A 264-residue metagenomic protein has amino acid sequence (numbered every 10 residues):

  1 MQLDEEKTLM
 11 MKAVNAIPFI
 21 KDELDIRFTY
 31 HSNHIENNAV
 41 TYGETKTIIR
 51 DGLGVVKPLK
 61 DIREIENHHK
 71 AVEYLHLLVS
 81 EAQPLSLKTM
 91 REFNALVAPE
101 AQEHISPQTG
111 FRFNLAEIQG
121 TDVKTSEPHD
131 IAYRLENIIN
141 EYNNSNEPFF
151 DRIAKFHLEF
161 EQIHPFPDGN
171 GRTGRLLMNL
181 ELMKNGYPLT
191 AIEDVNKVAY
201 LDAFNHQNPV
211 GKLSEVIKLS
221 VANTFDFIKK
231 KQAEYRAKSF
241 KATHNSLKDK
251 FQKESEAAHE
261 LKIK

Functional and structural regions predicted by a protein language model:
M1-D168, R172-K264: FIC/Doc superfamily catalytic core
